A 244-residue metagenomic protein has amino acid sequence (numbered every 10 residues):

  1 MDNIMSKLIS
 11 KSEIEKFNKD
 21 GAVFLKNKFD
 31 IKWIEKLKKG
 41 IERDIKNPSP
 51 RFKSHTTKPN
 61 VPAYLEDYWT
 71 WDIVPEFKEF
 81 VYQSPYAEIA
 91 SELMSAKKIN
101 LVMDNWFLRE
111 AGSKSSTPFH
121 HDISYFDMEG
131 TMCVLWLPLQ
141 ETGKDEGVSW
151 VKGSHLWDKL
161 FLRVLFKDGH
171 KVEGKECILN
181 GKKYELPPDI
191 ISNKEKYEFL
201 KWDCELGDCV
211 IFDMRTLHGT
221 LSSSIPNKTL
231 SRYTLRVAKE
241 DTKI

Functional and structural regions predicted by a protein language model:
D2-D20, K26-F119, Y125-F126: Non-heme Fe(II)-dependent double-stranded beta-helix
N47-P59, F161-D168, L206-I211, R215-I244: Non-heme Fe(II)/2-oxoglutarate
Y86, A96, A111-K114, Q140-K144 (+3 more regions): Short, charged/polar surface micro-motifs in flexible loops or helix N-caps
N105, H121, L137-E141, W150-K152: Short, structured patches in soluble enzyme cores that scaffold and shape functional sites
S113, T117-H121, G130, D145-V151 (+2 more regions): A short secondary-structure junction signal
H120-M132, Y197, C204, K228-L230: A short beta-loop-beta micro-motif enriched in histidine and acidic residues
D127-G143, R236-E240: Short, conserved beta-strand element in jelly-roll/cupin
K144-L217: Double-stranded beta-helix
